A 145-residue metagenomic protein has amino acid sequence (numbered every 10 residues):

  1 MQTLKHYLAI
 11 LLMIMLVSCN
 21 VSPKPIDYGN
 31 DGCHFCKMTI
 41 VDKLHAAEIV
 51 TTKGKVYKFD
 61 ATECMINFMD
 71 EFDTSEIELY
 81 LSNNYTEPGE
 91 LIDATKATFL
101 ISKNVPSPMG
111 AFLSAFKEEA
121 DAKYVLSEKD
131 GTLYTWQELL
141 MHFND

Functional and structural regions predicted by a protein language model:
M1-L8: Bacterial N-terminal signal peptides that target proteins for export
M15-S18: C-terminal motif of bacterial Sec signal peptides marking the signal peptidase cleavage site
N20-S22: Bacterial signal peptide processing site
G29: Short metal-coordination and nucleic-acid-contact micro-motifs, chiefly zinc-binding Cys/His arrays
G32: The −1 position to Zn-ligating cysteines in a subset of zinc-ribbon hairpins
F35, T39-T74: Post-signal-peptide N-terminal segment of Sec-exported extracytoplasmic proteins
K58-F99: Mature extracytoplasmic domains of secretory-pathway proteins
K117-D145: C-terminal partner/receptor-binding element of secreted or periplasmic proteins
